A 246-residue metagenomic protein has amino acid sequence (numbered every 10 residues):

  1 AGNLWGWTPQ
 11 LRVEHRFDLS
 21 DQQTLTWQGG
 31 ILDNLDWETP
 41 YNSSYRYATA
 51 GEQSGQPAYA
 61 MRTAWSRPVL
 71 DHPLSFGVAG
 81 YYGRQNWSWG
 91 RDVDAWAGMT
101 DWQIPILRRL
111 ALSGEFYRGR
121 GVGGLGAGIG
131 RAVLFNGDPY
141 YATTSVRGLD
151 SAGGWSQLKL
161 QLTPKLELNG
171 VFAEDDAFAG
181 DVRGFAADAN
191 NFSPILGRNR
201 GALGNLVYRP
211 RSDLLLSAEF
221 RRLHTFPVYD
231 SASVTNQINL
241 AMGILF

Functional and structural regions predicted by a protein language model:
A1-A64, I129-A142: Surface-exposed coil loops of outer-membrane beta-barrel proteins
W5-P9, G55-Y59, D92-G98, D150-A152 (+2 more regions): Residues that define the transmembrane beta-barrel architecture of outer-membrane proteins
L11-V13, M61-T63, G98-T100, L112 (+4 more regions): Membrane-embedded beta-strands of outer-membrane beta-barrel proteins, especially the hydrophobic/small aromatic
H15-F17, W65-R67, I104, L160 (+3 more regions): Residue-level signature of outer-membrane beta-barrel architecture
L25-G29, L74-V78, L112-G114, L168-G170 (+3 more regions): Transmembrane beta-strands of outer-membrane beta-barrel proteins
A64-L196, R200: Detector for outer-membrane/organellar transmembrane beta-barrel domains, recognizing the amphipathic beta-strand
Y208-P210, V234-F246: Outer-membrane beta-barrel "beta-signal"
S212-L216, F220-V228: C-terminal beta-signal and adjacent terminal beta-strands/loops of Gram-negative outer-membrane beta-barrel proteins
